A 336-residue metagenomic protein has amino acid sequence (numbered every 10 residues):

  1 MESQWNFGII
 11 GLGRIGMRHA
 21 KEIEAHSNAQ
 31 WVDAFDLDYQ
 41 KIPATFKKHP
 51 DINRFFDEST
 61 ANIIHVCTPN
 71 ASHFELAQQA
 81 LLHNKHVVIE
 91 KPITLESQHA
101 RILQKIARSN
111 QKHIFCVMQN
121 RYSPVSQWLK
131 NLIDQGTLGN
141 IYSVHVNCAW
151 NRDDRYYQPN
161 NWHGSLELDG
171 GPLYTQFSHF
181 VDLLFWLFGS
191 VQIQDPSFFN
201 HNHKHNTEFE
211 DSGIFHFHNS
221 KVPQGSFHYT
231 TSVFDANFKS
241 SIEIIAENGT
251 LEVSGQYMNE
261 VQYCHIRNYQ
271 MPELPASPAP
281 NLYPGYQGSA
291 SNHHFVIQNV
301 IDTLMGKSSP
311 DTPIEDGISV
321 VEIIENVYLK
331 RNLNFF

Functional and structural regions predicted by a protein language model:
M1, A29, I63-H65, F295-F336: C-terminal helix-rich "cap/oligomerization" subdomain common to oxidoreductases
M1, T175, V181-E260, I297-T303: Contiguous beta-strand/loop segments that form the cofactor/metal-binding neighborhood of enzyme cores
M1-T45, L333: N-terminal Rossmann-like dinucleotide-binding module
H19, K47-I106: Beta-loop-alpha module in the N-terminal Rossmann-like domain of NAD(P)-dependent dehydrogenases, especially those
I89-E90, I114-C116, V253: Hydrophobic residues in well-ordered beta-strands that form the structural core
I102-N120, N140-V144: Rossmann-fold dehydrogenase core element
N120-N206: Predominantly a Rossmann-like dinucleotide-binding segment in NAD(P)-dependent oxidoreductases
E243-E315, F336: C-terminal glycine/acidic-rich active-site capping loop/insertion
